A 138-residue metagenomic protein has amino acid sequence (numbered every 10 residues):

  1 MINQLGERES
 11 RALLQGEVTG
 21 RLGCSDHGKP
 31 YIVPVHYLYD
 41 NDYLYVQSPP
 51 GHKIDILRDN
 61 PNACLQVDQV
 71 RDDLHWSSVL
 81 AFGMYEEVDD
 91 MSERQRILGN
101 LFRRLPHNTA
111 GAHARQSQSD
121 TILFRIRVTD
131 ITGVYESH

Functional and structural regions predicted by a protein language model:
M1-R21: Short, basic/aromatic recognition patches
S10, V18, D42, P61 (+2 more regions): A generic secondary-structure signal marking the coil-to-beta-strand transition
E17-P49, L65-Q66: Short beta-strand segments
S48-G51, A63-D68, F102-H113: Short acidic (Asp/Glu) patches
P49, D59-D68, H75-E86: Active-site-adjacent structural patch at catalytic or cofactor/ligand-binding sites
H52-I54, D72: Short, surface-exposed beta-strand-loop junctions and turns on beta-sheet-rich folds
D73-H138: Charged, gly/pro-rich active-site loop segments
